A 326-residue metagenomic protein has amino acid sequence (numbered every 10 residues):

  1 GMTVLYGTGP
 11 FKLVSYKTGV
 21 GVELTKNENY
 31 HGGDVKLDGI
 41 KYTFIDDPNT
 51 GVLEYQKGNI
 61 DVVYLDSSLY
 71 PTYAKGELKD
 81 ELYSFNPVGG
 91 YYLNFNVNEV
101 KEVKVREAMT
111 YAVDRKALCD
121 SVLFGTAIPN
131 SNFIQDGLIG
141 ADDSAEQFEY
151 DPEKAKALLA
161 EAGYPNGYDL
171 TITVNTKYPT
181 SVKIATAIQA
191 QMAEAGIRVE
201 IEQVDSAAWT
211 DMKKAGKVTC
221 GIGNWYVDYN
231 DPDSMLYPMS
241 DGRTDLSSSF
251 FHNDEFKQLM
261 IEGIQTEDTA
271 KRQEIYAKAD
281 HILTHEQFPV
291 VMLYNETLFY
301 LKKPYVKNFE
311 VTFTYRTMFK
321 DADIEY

Functional and structural regions predicted by a protein language model:
G1-T8, N29-L37, Y73-N86, N94-V103 (+5 more regions): Short, solvent-exposed loop/beta-turn-alpha elements that line the ligand-binding surface or hinge of extracytoplasmic
M2, N27-Y73, R198: Ligand-site clamp/hinge motif
L5, T25-K26, K101-A190, K278 (+1 more regions): Append "and occasionally in soluble cytosolic enzymes with long acidic Gly/Pro-rich linkers
V14, K41-T43, E81-Y83, T171-T173 (+1 more regions): General small-molecule cofactor/ligand-binding pocket signal
T18, A160-V227, L298: Ligand/substrate-recognition segments at binding pockets and active sites
L37-G39, F44, F85-E99, V174-T176 (+1 more regions): Well-structured core secondary-structure elements of compact alpha/beta domains
D38, N49-K57, P71, L93 (+12 more regions): Solvent-exposed, polar/charged alpha-helical surfaces in well-ordered, non-transmembrane soluble domains, broadly
N49-E54, S67-E77, E81, N94-F95 (+3 more regions): Pocket-flanking alpha-helical
